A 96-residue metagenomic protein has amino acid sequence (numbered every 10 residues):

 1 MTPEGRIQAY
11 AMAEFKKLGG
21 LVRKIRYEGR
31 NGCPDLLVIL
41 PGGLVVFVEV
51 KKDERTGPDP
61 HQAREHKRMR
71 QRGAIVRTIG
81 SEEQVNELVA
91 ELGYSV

Functional and structural regions predicted by a protein language model:
M1-V96: Catalytic phosphate/metal-binding cores of nucleic-acid and nucleotide-processing enzymes, i.e., regions that mediate
